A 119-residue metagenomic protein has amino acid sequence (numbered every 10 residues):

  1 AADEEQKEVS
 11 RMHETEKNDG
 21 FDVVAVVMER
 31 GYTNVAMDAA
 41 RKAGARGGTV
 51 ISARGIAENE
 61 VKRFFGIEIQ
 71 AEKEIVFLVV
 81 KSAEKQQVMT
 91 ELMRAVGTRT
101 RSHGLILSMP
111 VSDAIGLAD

Functional and structural regions predicted by a protein language model:
A1-D119: Positively charged, small/polar-rich N-terminal and surface patches that mediate targeting and assembly and bind
